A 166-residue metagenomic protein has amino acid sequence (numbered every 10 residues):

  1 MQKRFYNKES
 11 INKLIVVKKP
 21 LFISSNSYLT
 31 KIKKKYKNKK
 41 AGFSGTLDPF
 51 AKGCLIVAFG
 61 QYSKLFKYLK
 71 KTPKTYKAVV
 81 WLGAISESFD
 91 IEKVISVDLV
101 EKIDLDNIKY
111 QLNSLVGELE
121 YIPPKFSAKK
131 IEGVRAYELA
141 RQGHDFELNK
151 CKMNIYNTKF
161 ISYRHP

Functional and structural regions predicted by a protein language model:
M1-P166: Catalytic/RNA-binding core of pseudouridine synthases
